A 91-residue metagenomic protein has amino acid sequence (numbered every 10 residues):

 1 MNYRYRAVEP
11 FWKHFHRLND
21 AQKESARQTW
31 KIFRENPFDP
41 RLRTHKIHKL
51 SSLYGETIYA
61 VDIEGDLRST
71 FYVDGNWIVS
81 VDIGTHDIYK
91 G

Functional and structural regions predicted by a protein language model:
N2-R4, P10-D20, Y54-E56, A60-G91: Enriched for short, Lys/Arg-rich terminal
R4-Y5, P40: Residues that recognize and position ribonucleotide moieties
D20-K23, E35-F38, R68: Generic structural signal for secondary-structure transition and capping sites
I32-V61: A short, surface-exposed loop/turn module that caps and links secondary-structure elements
